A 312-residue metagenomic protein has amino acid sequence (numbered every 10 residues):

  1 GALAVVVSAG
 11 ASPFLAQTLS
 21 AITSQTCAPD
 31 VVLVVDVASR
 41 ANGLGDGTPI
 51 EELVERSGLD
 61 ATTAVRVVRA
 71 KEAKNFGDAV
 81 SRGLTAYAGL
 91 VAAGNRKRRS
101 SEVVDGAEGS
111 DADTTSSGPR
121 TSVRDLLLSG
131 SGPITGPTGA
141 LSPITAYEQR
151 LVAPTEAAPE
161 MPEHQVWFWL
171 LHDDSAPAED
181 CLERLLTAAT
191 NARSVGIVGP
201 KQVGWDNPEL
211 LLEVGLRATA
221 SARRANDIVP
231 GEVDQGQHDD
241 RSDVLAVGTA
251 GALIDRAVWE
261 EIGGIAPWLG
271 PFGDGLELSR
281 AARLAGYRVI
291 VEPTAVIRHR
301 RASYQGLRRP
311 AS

Functional and structural regions predicted by a protein language model:
G1-L3, V31, E277: Cell-envelope/extracellular polymer assembly enzymes that use nucleotide-activated donors
S20-P29: Short, acidic, metal-binding catalytic loop of nucleotide-sugar glycosyltransferases
A28, D36-I50, E72: A conserved acidic beta->alpha catalytic loop
K71-D78, L84-A88, P143, E148-P154 (+1 more regions): A short, glycine-/small-residue-rich helix N-cap motif at loop->alpha-helix starts within glycosyltransferase
A92, L126-L127, P143, E163-A176: Short beta-strand-to-loop acidic/aromatic patch adjacent to the donor-nucleotide binding site
M161-Q165, A176-L216: Conserved donor NDP-sugar-binding/catalytic core segment of glycosyltransferases
E232-I254, L276-E277: A recurrent flexible, glycine/aromatic-enriched loop bordering the glycosyltransferase active site that acts as
L284, R288-S312: Active-site-adjacent helix/loop segment of glycosyltransferases that harbors family-specific signature motifs
